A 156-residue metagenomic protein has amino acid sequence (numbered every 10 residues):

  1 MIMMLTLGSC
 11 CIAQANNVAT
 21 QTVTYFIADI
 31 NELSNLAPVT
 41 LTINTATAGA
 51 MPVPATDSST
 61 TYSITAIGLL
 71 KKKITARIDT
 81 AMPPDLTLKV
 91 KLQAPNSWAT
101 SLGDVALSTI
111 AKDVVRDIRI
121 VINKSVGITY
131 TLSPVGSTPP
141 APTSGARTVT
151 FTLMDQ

Functional and structural regions predicted by a protein language model:
M1-S9: Bacterial N-terminal signal peptides
Q14-T100, V105-Q156: N-terminal small/polar-rich segments of proteins
